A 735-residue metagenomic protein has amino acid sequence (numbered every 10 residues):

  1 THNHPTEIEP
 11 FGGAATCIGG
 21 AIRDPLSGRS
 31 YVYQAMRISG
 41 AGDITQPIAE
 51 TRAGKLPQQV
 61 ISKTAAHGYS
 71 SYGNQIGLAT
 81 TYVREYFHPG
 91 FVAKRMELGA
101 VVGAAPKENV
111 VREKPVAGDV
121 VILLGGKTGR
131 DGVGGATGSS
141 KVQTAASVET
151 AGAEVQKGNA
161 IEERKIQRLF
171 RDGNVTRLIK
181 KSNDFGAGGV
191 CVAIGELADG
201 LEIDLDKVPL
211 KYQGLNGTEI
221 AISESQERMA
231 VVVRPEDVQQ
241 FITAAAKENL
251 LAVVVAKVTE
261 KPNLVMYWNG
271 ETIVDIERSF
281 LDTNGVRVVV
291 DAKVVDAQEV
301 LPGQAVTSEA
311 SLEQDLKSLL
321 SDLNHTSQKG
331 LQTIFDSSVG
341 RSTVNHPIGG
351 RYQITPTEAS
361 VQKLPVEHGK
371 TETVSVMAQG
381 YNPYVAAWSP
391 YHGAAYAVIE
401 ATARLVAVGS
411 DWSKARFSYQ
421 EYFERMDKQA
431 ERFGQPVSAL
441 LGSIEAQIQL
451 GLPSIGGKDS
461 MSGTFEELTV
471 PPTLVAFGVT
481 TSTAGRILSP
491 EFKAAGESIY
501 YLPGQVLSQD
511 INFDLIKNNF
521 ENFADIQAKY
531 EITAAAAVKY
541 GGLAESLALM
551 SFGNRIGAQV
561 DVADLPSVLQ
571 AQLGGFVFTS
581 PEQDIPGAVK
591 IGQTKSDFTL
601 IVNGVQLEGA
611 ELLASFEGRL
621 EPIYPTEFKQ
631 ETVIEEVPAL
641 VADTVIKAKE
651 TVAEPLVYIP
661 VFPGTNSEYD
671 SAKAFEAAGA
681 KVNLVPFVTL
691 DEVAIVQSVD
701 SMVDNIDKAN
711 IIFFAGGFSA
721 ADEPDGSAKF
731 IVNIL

Functional and structural regions predicted by a protein language model:
T1-A720, I734-L735: Glycine/proline-enriched, intrinsically flexible loops and inter-domain linkers
D722-P724: Extracytoplasmic/secreted cell-surface and envelope-processing proteins
S727: Surface-exposed, active-site-proximal loop segments in enzymatic domains
I731: Divalent cation-coordinating acidic motifs and surrounding scaffolds that mediate Ca2+/Mg2+/Mn2+/Zn2+-dependent binding
